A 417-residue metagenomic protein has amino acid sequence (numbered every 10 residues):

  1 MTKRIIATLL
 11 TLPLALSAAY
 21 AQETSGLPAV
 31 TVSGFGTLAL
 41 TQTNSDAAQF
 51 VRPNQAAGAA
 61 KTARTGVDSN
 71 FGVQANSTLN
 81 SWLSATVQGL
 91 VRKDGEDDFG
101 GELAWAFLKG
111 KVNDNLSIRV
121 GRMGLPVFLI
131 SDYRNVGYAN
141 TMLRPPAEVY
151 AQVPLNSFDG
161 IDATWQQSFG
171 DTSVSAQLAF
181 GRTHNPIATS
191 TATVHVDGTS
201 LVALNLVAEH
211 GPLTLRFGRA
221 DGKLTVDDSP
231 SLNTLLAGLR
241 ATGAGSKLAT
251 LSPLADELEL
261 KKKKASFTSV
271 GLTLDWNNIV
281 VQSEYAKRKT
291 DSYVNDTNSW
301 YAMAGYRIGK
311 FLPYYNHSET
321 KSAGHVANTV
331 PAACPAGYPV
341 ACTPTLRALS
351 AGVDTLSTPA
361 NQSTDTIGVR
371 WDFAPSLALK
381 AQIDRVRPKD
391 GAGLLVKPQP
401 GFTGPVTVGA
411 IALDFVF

Functional and structural regions predicted by a protein language model:
M1-Q22: Gram-negative bacterial Sec-dependent N-terminal signal peptides
K3-I5, M123, A381: Hydrophobic alpha-helical segments, especially transmembrane helices and their immediate juxtamembrane helical caps
Q22, F71-A75, Q399: Short secondary-structure capping/turn segments at boundaries of alpha-helices and beta-strands
L27, R64-D68, D98-L103, P154-N156 (+6 more regions): Transmembrane beta-barrel outer-membrane domains
L27-P28, L40-S69, S190-A192, D390 (+1 more regions): Surface-exposed strand-loop-strand hairpins of Gram-negative outer-membrane beta-barrel proteins
L27-T43, K61-P186, G198-G222, Y306-Y314 (+1 more regions): Outer membrane beta-barrel
T41-A57, Y133, A139-P146, P154 (+3 more regions): Outer-membrane pore/translocation modules
S45-A47, A60, R219, S231-F417: Outer-membrane beta-barrel pore domains
